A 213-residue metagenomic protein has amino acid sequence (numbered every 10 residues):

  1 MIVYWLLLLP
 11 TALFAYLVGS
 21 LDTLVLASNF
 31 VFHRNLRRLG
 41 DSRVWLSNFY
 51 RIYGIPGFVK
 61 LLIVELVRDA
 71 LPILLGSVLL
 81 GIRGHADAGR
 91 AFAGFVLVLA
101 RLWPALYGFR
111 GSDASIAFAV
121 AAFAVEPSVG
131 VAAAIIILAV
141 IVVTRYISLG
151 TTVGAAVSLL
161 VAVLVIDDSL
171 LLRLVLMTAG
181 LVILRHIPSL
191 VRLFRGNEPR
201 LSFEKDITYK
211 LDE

Functional and structural regions predicted by a protein language model:
M1-P10, I73-F92, F123-G130, A162-L174: Helix-coil boundary and interhelical linker segments in multi-pass alpha-helical membrane proteins
I2-F32: N-terminal signal-anchor transmembrane alpha helix
W5-L13, F58-I63, R90-F95, A119 (+4 more regions): Hydrophobic alpha-helical transmembrane segments
F14-L21, V25, V98-G108, V140-Y146: Transmembrane alpha-helix interface/packing and boundary motifs in multi-pass membrane proteins, characterized by
L26-F58, V191-E213: Cytosolic, membrane-interface loops and tails of multi-pass inner-membrane proteins
R34-R43, A105-A119, Y146-G154: Short, non-helical or kinked segments that cap or interrupt transmembrane helices
Y50-Y53, G76, A100, S112-T144 (+1 more regions): Interfacial segments of multi-pass membrane proteins
R51-V78: Multi-pass membrane catalytic core of lipid/isoprenoid biosynthesis enzymes
